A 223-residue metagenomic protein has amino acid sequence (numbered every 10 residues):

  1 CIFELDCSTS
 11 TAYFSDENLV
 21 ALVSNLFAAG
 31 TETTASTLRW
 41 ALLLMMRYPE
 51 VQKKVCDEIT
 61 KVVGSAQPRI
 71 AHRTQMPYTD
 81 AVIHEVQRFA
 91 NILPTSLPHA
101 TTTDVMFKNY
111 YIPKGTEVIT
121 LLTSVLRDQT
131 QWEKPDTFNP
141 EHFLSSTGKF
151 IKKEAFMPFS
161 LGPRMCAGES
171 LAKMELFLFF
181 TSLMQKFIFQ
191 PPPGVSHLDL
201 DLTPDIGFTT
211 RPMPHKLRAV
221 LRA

Functional and structural regions predicted by a protein language model:
C1-L38, A71-H72, M76, E141-S145: Conserved cytochrome P450 catalytic core segment spanning the I/J/K helices
S24, A29, K108, S146-L176 (+1 more regions): Cytochrome P450 heme-thiolate "Cys pocket" and heme-binding signature region
T31-D57, I112-G115: Classical protein tyrosine phosphatase
P49-Q52, E169-G207: Cytochrome P450 heme-binding "Cys pocket" and the immediately downstream C-terminal segment
V55, V86, I112-G115, F138 (+3 more regions): Hydrophobic, well-ordered secondary-structure elements that form the walls of internal hydrophobic environments
A66-N109, Q129, D136: Conserved cytochrome P450 K-helix E-x-x-R motif and the immediately C-terminal K′/meander segment
A90, T120-G148: Conserved cytochrome P450 K-helix/beta-meander segment immediately N-terminal to the heme-binding cysteine loop
E117, I188, G207-A223: C-terminal helix/juxtamembrane-tail motif
